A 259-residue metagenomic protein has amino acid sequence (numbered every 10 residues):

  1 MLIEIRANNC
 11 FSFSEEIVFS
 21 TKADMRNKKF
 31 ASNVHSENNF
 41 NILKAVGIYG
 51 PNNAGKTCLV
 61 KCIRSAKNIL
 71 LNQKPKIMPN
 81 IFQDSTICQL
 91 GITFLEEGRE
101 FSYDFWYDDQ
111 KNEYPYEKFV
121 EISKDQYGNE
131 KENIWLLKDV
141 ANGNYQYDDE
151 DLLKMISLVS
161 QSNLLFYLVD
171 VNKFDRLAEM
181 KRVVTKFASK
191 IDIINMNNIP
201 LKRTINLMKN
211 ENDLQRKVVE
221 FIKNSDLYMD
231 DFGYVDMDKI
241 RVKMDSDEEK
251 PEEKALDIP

Functional and structural regions predicted by a protein language model:
M1-S65: Pre-Walker A-like glycine/lysine-rich segment at the N-terminus of P-loop NTPase domains
L2-I5, C88-L90, R99-E100, L214-K217: Short alpha-helical segments and helix-capping/turn motifs at coil-helix boundaries
R6, S20-K22, T93, W106 (+1 more regions): Residues in well-ordered beta-strands of folded domains
A7, I92-G98, F119-K124: Short acidic, glycine-rich loop/turn motifs
S14-E16, E100-S102, E130-N133: Short, mixed charged/polar active-site loops that provide acid/base catalysis or chelate metal/phosphate cofactors
N39-I42, G47, P51, V60-N112: Conserved P-loop NTP-binding catalytic core
A45-G50, S246-P259: Conserved ABC ATPase signature
Y107-P251: Electropositive, glycine-dotted interaction segments that contact anionic polymers or phosphate-rich ligands
